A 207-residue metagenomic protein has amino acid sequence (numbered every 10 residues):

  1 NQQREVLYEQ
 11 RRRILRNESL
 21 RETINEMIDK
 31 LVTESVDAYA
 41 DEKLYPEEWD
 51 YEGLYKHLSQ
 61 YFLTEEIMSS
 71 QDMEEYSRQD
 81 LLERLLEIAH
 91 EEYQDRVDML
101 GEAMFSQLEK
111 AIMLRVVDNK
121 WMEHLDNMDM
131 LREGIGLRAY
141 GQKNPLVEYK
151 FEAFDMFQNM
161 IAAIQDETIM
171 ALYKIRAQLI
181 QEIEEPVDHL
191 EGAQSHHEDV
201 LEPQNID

Functional and structural regions predicted by a protein language model:
N1-D207: Extended, charged helical/alpha-beta scaffold domains that provide interaction surfaces
